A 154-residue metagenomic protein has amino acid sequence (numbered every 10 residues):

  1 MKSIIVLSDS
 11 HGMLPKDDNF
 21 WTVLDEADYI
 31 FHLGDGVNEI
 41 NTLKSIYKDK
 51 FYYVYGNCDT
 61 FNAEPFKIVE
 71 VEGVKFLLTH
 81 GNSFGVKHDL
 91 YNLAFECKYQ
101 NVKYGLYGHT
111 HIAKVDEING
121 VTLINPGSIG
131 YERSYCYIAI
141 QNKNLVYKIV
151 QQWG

Functional and structural regions predicted by a protein language model:
M1-Y47, D59-E64, I140-N142, V146 (+1 more regions): N-terminal active-site segment of His-dependent metallophosphoesterases
K2, D18, V71-E72, K98-N101 (+1 more regions): Binuclear metal-dependent phosphoesterase catalytic core
V6-S8, Y29-D35, Y52-N57, L78-H80 (+2 more regions): Active-site neighborhood of phospho(di)ester-bond hydrolases with catalytic His/Asp-centered motifs
H11-P15, V37-N41, C58-A63, F84-H88 (+2 more regions): Active-site environment of divalent metal-dependent phosphoester hydrolases
K48-K50, V121: A short helix->loop->beta-strand "cap" motif at the edges of active sites that frequently abuts
K50-K87: Helix-adjacent hinge/juxtasegments
K75-T110: Internal catalytic-core helix/loop-beta-alpha segment that presents or stabilizes conserved functional determinants
